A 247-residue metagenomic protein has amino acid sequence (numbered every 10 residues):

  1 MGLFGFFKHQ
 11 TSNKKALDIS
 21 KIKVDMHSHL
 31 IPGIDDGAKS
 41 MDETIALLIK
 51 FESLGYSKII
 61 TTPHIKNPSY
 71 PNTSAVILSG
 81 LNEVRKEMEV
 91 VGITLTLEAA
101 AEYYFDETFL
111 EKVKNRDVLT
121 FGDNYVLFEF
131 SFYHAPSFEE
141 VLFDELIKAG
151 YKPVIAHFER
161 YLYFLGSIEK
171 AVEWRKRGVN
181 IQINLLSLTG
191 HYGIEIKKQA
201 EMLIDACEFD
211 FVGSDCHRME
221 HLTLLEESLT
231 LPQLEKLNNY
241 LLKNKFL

Functional and structural regions predicted by a protein language model:
M1-I93: An N-terminally biased module of ancient metal coordination in phosphate/nucleic-acid-related enzymes
G2, S12, P71-N180: Extended substrate/RNA-proximal surfaces in nucleic-acid metabolism proteins
F6, N13-G33, I168-L185, T189 (+1 more regions): Mobile, glycine- and charge-enriched loop segments and immediately flanking short secondary-structure elements within
H9-Q10, E226-L247: Mid-to-C-terminal alpha-helical segments outside catalytic/metal-binding sites
V24-S28, I59-T61, L97-A101, V126-F128 (+3 more regions): Hydrophobic faces of well-ordered beta-strands that scaffold small-molecule active sites in alpha/beta enzyme cores
E52, I147, I204-D205: Non-catalytic positions within long, well-ordered alpha-helices that form the structural scaffold/packing of enzyme
I65-S69, Y104-D106, R160-F164, L188-H191 (+1 more regions): Active-site environment of divalent metal-dependent phosphoester hydrolases
E208-L224: Short acidic/histidine-rich active-site segments
